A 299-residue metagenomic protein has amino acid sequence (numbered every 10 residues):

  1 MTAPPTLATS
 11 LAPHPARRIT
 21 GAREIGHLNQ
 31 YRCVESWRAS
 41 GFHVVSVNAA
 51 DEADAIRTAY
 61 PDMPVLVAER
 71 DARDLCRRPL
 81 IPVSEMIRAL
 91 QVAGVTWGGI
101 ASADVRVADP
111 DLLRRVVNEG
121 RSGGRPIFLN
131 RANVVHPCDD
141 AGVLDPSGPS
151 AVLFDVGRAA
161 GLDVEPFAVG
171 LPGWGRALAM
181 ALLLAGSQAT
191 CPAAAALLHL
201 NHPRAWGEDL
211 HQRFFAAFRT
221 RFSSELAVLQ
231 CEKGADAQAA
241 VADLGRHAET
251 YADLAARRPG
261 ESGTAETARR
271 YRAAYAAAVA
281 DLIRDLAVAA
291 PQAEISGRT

Functional and structural regions predicted by a protein language model:
T2-P13, G26, A168-T299: C-terminal catalytic/acceptor-binding lobe
L7-A16, A49, A68-R70, D104 (+4 more regions): Short loop/turn segments at strand-loop or loop-helix junctions that form parts of catalytic or ligand-binding pockets
P15-L28, D74-R77, A141-L144, F167-G170: Short, flexible/disordered intra-domain loops and linkers
P15-R17, E52-R57, R106-D109, V135-C138 (+1 more regions): Short catalytic/ligand-binding loop motif for oxyanion handling, primarily in non-cytosolic enzymes, centered on
R17-T20, S46-G98, D109: Active-site-proximal specificity loops/subdomain of glycosyltransferases
H27-H43: Short, acidic, metal-binding catalytic loop of nucleotide-sugar glycosyltransferases
Q91, V105-L184, T264, A268-Y271 (+1 more regions): Conserved catalytic core of nucleotide-sugar-dependent glycosyltransferases
G99-A103: Catalytic metal- and UDP-sugar-binding loop of GT-A-like glycosyltransferases, i.e., residues flanking the conserved
